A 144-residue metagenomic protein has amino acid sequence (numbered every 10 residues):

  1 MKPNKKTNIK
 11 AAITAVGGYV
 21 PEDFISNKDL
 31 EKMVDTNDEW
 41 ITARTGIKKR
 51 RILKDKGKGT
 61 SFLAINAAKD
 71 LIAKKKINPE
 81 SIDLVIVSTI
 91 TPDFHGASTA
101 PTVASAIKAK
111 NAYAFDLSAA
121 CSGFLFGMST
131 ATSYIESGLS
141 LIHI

Functional and structural regions predicted by a protein language model:
M1-D83, I107: Conserved "HGTGT" condensation-loop signature of ketosynthase/thiolase-family condensing enzymes that catalyze
T42-F62, I90-S140: Conserved catalytic cysteine-centered active-site region of acyl-thioester-dependent Claisen-condensing enzymes
D83-I90: Short glycine-rich or small-residue beta-strand-to-loop segments that form or flank ligand, phosphate, metal/Fe-S
I142-I144: Conserved small/polar residues in nucleotide/adenosyl-binding loops
